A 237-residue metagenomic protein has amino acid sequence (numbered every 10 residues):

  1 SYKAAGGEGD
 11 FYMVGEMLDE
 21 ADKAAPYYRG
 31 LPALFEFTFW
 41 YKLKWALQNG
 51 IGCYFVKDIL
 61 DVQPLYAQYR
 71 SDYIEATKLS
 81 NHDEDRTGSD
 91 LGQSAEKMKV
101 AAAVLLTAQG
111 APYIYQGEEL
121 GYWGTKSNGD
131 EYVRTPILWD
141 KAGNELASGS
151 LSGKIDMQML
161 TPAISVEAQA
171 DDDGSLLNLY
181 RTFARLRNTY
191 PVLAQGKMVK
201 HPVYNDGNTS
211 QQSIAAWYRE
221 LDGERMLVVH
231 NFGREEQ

Functional and structural regions predicted by a protein language model:
S1, K44-C53, D83-Q93: The substrate-binding groove and active-site-proximal loops of carbohydrate-active enzymes, especially glycoside
S1-A21: Active-site neighborhood of glycoside hydrolase catalytic domains
A4-G9, K57-L60, D72-K78, R86-E236: Loop/helix patches that line or flank the sugar-binding groove of alpha-linked glycan CAZymes
F11, A24, Y28-L31, R134 (+1 more regions): Intrinsically disordered, low-complexity regions
G15, A21-R70: Glycan-processing catalytic domains of CAZymes
M17, T38, L79, K141: Residues at the C-termini of beta-strands that transition into short coil/loop
D19, Y41-L43, E84-D85, G143-E145: Short loop/turn segments at secondary-structure transitions that flank enzyme active sites
